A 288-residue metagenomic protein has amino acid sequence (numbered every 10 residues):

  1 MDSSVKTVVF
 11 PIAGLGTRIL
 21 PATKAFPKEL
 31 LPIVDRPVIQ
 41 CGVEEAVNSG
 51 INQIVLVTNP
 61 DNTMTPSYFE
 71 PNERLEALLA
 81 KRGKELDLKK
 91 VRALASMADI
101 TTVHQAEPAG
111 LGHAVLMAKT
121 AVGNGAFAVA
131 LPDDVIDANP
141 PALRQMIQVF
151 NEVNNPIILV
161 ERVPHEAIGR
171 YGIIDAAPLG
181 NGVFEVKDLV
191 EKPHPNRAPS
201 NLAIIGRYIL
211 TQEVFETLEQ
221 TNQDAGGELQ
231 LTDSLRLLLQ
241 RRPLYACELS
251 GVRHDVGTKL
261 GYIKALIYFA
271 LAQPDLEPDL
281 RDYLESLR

Functional and structural regions predicted by a protein language model:
M1-F10, R18, P32, R36-V129 (+1 more regions): Conserved N-terminal catalytic core of the sugar/cofactor nucleotidyltransferase
D2-S3, A176, G182-E185, P199-R288: Conserved alpha/beta core of the MobA/IspD/sugar-nucleotide pyrophosphorylase nucleotidyltransferase superfamily
L15, D134: Active-site metal-binding loops of divalent metal-dependent hydrolases
L30, I100-T102, P156-I158, L244-A246 (+1 more regions): Conserved beta-strand scaffold positions in the cores of enzyme catalytic domains, especially in NTP/NDP-utilizing
I39, T65, A118, D133 (+3 more regions): Residue-level signal for inorganic ion chemistry
N48, E70, T120-G123, Q148-N155 (+5 more regions): Generic secondary-structure signature for well-ordered alpha-helical cores
L88-D99, P178-V183, L237-L239: Short, conserved catalytic or adaptor-binding loops enriched in Gly and charged residues
V135-T217, T221, A225: Conserved core of the sugar-phosphate nucleotidyltransferase
